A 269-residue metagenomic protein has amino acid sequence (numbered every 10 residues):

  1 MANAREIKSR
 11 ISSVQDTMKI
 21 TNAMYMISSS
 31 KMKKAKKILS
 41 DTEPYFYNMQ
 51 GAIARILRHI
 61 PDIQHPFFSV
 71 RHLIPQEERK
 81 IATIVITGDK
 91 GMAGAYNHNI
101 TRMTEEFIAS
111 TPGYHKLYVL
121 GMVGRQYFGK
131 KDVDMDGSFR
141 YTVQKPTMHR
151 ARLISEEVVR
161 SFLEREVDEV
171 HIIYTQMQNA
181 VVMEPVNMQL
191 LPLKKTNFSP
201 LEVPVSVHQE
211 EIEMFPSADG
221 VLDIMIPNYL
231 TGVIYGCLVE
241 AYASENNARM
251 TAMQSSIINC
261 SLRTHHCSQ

Functional and structural regions predicted by a protein language model:
M1-Q269: C-terminal beta-strand-loop-alpha-helix "lid" module of Rossmann-like NAD(P)-dependent dehydrogenases
